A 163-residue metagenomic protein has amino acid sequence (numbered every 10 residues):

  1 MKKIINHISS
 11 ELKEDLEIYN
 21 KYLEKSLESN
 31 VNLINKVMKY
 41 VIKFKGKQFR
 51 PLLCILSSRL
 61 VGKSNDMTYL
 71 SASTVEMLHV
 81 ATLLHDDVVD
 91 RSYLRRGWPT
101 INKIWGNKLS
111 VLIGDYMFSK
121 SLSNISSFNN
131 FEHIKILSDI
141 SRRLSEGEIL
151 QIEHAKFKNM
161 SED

Functional and structural regions predicted by a protein language model:
M1-E24: N-terminal amphipathic/basic leader segments beginning at the initiator methionine
I18, E24-D163: Mg2+-dependent prenyl diphosphate-binding active-site environment of isoprenoid biosynthetic enzymes
